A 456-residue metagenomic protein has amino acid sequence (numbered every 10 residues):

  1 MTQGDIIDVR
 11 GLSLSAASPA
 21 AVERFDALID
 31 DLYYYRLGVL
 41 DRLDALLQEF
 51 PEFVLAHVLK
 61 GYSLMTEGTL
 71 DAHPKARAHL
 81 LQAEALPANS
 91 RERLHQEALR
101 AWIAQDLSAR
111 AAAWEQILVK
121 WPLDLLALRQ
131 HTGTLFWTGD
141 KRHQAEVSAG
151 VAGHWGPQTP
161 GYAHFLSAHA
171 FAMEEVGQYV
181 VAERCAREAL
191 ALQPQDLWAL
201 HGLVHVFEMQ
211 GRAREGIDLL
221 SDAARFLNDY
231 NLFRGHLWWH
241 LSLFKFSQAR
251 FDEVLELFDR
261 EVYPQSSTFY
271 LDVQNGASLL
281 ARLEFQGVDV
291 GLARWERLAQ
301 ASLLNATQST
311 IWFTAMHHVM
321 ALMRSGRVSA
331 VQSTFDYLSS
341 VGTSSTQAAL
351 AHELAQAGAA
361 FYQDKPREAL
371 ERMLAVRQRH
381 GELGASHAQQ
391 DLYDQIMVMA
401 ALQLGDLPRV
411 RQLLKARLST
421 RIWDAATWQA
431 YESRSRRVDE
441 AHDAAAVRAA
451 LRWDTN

Functional and structural regions predicted by a protein language model:
A17, V22, I29-D44, Q48-E52 (+5 more regions): Inter-helical turn/loop elements of alpha-helical hairpins
P19-R24, E52-L55, A88-L94, W121-L128 (+8 more regions): Generic helix N-cap/helix-start motif at coil->alpha-helix transitions
D30-D31, S63, Q96, R100-A101 (+9 more regions): Residue-level signature for tetratricopeptide repeat
Y34-Y35, E67, A104-Q105, W121 (+9 more regions): Structural motif corresponding to the intra-repeat A-B loop/turn of tetratricopeptide repeats
R36-L40, L70-H73, L107, K141 (+9 more regions): TPR-repeat structural position
A45-L46, Q82-A83, Q116-I117, G150-W155 (+6 more regions): Canonical positions in the second alpha-helix
K245-W453: Helix-coil-helix junctions within alpha-helical repeat/solenoid scaffolds
